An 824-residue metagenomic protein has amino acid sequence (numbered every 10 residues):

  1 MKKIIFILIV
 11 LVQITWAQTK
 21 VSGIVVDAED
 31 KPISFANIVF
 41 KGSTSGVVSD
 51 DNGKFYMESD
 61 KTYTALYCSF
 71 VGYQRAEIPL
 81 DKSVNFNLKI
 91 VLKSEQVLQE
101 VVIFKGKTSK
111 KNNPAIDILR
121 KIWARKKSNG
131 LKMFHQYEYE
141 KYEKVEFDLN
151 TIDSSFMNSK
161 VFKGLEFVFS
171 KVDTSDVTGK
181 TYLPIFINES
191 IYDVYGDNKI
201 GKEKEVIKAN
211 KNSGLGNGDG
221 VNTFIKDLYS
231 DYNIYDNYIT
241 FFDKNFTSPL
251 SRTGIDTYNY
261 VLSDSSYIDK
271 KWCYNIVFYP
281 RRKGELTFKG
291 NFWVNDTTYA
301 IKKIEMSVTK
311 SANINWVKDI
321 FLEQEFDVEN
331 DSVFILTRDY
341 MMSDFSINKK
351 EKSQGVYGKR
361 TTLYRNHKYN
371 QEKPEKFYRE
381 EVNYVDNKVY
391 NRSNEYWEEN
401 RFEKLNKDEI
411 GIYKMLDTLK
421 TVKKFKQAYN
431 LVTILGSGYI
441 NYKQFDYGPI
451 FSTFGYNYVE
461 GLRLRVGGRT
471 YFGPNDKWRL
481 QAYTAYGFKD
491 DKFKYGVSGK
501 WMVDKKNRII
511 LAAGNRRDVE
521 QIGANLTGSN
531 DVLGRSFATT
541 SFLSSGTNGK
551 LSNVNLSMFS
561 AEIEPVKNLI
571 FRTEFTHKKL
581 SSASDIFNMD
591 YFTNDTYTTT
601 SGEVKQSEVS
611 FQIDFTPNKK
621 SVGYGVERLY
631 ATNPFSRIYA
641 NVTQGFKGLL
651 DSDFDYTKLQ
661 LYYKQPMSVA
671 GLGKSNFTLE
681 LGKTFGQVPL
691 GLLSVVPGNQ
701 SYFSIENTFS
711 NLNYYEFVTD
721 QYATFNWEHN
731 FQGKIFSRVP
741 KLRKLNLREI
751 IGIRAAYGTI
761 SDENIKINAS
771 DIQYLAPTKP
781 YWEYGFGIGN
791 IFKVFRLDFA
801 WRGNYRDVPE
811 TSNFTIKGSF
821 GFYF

Functional and structural regions predicted by a protein language model:
M1-I24, I38, Q96-F104, E562 (+3 more regions): Bacterial Sec-dependent N-terminal signal peptides
S22-I33: Structural motif
A36-F40, L66, I103, Y139 (+2 more regions): Hydrophobic beta-strand segments
F40-K41, Y67-I78: A short, solvent-exposed loop/turn motif at the edges and junctions of modular extracellular/periplasmic domains
T44-K54: Short, acidic Ser/Thr/Gly-rich low-complexity loop/linker segments typical of extracellular and cell-surface proteins
L88-K105, E603: Conserved "repeat-terminator" motif of extracellular CCP/Sushi domains
V102, G106-C273, Y279-T287, K349-G448 (+8 more regions): Structured extracytoplasmic
F241, F246, R379-F824: Exposed, low-structure sequence patches enriched in small/polar residues
